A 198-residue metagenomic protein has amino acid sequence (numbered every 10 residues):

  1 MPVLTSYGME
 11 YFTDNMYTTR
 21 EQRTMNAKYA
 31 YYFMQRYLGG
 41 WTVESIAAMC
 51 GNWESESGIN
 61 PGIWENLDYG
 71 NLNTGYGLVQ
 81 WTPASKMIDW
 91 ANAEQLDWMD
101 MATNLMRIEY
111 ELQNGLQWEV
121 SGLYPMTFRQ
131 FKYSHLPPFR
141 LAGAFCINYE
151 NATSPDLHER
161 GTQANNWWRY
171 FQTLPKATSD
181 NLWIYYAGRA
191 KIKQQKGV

Functional and structural regions predicted by a protein language model:
M1-C50, S154-V198: Extracellular cell-wall/glycan-interacting regions and their flexible linkers
L4-Y29, E54-P137: Peptidoglycan-targeting cell-wall enzymes and recognition modules
Y31-Q35, E109, C146: Amphipathic alpha-helical segments within well-ordered protein domains
V43-N60, I108, A144-C146: Short, functionally critical alpha-helical segments immediately adjacent to catalytic or ligand/cofactor-binding
M49-C50, L78, L105, A142 (+1 more regions): A generic alpha-helix preference that emphasizes hydrophobic side chains
G58, Q117-W118, N151-P155, T173: Intrinsically disordered or highly flexible coil/loop and linker segments, enriched in small and charged/polar residues
E111-G115, N148-A152, Y170: Mid-sequence acidic-hydrophobic segments that form the walls of catalytic/ligand-binding cavities or oligomerization
F128-P138, A144, N148-Y149, D156-R160: Extracytoplasmic mature domains of secreted/periplasmic and thylakoid-lumen proteins
